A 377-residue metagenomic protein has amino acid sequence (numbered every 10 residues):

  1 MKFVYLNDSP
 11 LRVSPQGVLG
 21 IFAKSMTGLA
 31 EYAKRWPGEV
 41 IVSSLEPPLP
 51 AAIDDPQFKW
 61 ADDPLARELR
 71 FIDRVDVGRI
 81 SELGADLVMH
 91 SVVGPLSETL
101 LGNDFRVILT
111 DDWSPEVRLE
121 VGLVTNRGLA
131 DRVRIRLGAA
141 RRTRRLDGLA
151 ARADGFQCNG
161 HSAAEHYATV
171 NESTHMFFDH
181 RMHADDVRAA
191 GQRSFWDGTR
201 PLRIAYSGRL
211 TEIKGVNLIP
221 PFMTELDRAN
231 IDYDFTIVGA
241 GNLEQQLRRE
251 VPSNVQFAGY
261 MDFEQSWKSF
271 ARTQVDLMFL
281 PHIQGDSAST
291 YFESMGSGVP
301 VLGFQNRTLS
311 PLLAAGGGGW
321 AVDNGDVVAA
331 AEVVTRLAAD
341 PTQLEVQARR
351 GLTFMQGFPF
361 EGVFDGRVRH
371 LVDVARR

Functional and structural regions predicted by a protein language model:
R136-R193: A short, active-site helix/loop in glycosyltransferases that binds the activated sugar's phosphate group
A189, L202, R209-E225, N242-Q245: A conserved mid-protein helix/loop that constitutes part of the nucleotide-sugar donor-binding site
Q245-D262: Nucleotide-activated donor-binding/catalytic signature segment of Leloir-type glycosyltransferases, i.e., the conserved
L277, P300-G303: Short hydrophobic beta-strand element within catalytic cores of glycosyltransferases and related nucleotide-activated
I283: Aromatic "clamp/platform" in nucleotide-sugar-dependent glycosyltransferases that forms part of the donor/acceptor
A315, G319-V327, R336-P341: Conserved acidic donor-binding segment of nucleotide-sugar-dependent glycosyltransferases
A329, R336, Q343-G357, G366: A short, well-ordered alpha-helix in the C-terminal region of glycosyltransferases
T353, G357-R377: C-terminal alpha-helical cap of glycosyltransferases
